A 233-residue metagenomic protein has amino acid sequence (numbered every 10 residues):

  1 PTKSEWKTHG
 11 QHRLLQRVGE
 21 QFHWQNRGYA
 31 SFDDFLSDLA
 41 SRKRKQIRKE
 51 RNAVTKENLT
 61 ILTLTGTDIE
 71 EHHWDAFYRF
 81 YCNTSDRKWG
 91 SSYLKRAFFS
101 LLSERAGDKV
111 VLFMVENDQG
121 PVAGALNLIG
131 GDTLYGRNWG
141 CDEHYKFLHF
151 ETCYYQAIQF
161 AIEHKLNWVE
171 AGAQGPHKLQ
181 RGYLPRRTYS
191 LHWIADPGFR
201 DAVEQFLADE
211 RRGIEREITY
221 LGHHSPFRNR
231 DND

Functional and structural regions predicted by a protein language model:
P1-F147, H192-W193, A208, H224-D233: A conserved beta-strand-loop-helix scaffold within acyl/acetyltransferase catalytic domains
T8-L15, L184-R187, R200-E204: Short low-complexity, flexible loop/linker segments enriched in glycine and/or proline with clustered acidic
H144-A161, E170: Conserved acetyl-CoA-binding loop-helix of GNAT-fold acetyltransferases
N167-Q174, L179-Q180: A donor-sugar binding/catalytic signature common to diverse glycosyltransferases and related nucleotide-sugar
L179-R186, H192, D196: Catalytic binding pocket for nucleotide-activated donors in carbohydrate/polymer assembly enzymes
F199-D233: C-terminal domain-closing interface element
